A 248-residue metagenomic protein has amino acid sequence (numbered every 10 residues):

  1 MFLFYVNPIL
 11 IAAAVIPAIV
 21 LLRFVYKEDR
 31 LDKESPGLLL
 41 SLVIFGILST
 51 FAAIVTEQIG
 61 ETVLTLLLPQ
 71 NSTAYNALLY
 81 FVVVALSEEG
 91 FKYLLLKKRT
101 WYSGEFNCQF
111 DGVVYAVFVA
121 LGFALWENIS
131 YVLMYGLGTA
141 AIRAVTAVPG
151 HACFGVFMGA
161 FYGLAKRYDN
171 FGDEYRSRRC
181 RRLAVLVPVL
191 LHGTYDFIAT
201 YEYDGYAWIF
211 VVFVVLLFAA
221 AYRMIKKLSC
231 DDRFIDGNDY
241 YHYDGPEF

Functional and structural regions predicted by a protein language model:
M1-F248: Hydrophobic alpha-helical segments at protein termini of multi-pass membrane proteins
